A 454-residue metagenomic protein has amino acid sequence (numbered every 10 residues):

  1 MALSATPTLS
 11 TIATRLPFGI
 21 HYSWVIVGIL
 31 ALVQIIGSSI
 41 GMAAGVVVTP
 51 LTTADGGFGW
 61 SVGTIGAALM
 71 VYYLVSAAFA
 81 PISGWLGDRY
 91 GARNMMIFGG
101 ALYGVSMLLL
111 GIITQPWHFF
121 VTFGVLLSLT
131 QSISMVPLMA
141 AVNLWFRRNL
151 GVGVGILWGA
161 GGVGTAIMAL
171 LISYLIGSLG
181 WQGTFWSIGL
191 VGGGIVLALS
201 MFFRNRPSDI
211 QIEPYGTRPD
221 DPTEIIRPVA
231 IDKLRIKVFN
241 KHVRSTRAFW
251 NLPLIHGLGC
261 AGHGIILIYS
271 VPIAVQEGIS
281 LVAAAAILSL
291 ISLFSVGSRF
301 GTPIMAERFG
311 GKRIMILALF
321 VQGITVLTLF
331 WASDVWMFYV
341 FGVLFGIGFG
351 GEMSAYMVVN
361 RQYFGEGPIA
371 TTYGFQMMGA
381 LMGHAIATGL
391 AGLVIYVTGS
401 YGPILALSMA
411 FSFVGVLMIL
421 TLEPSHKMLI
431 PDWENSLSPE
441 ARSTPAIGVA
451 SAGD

Functional and structural regions predicted by a protein language model:
M1-V33, G37-S38, L234-A248: Cytosolic juxtamembrane N-terminal segment immediately preceding the first transmembrane helix of multi-pass
Y22-V62, F79-S83, A169, I266-V271: Extracytoplasmic
I35, S106, H118-I133, G257 (+1 more regions): Hydrophobic core of transmembrane alpha-helices in multi-pass small-molecule transporters, especially MFS/SLC-type
A44-L51, K241-P303: Extracytoplasmic gate region of multi-pass secondary transporters
A78-P116, A306, K312: Conserved MFS/SLC helix-loop-helix module at the cytosolic interface between two early adjacent transmembrane helices
S132-F146, G351-F364: Intracellular juxtamembrane helix-capping segments at the cytosolic ends of symmetry-related transmembrane helices
A160-I210: Helix-loop-helix hairpin linking two adjacent transmembrane segments in secondary transporters
A283, S289-V359: C-terminal transmembrane helical hairpin of 12-TM major facilitator-type secondary transporters
